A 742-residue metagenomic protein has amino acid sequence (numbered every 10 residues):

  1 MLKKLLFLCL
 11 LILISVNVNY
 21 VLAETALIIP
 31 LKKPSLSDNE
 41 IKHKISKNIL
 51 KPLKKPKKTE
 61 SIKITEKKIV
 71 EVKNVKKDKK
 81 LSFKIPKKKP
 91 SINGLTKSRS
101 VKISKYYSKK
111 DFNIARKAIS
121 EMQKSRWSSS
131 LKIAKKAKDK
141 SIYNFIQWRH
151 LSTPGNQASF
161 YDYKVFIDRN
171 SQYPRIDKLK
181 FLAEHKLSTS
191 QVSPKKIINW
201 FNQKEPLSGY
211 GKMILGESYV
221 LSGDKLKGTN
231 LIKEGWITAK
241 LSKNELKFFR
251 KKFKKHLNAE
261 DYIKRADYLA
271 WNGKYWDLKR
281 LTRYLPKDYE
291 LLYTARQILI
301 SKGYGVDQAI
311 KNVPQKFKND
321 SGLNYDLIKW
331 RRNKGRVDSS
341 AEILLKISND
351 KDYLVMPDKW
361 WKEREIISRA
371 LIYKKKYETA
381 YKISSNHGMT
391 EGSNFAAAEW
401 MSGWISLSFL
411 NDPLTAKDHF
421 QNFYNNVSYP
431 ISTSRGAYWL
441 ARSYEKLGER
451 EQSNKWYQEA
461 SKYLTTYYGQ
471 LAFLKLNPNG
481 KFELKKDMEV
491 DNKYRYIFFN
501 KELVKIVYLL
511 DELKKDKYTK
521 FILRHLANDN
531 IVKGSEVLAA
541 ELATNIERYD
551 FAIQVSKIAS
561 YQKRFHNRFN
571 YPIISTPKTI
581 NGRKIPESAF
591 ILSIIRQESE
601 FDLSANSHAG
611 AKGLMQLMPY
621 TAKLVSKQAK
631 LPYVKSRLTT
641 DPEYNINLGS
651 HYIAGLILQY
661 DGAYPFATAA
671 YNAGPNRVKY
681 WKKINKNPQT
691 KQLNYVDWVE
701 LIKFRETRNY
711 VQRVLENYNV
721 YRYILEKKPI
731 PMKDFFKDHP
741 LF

Functional and structural regions predicted by a protein language model:
L2-T25: Classical Sec-dependent N-terminal signal peptides that target proteins to the secretory pathway
V21-K88: N-terminal propeptides/low-complexity segments immediately following signal peptides in secreted or periplasmic proteins
S100-Y107, L131-S141, S152-G155, K164-P174 (+14 more regions): Solenoid-like repeat scaffolds
I114, Q147, Y163, K180-A183 (+9 more regions): TPR repeat positional signature
K117, Q147-H150, A183, L215 (+9 more regions): Structural register within alpha-helical repeat arrays
E121, P154, L187, Y219 (+7 more regions): Residue at a conserved register position within TPR or TPR-like alpha-solenoid repeats
K124, T153, S190, S222 (+7 more regions): Structural motif corresponding to the intra-repeat A-B loop/turn of tetratricopeptide repeats
S141, W148-R149, Y161-R169, K311 (+12 more regions): Catalytic glycan-binding domains that act on GlcNAc-containing polysaccharides
